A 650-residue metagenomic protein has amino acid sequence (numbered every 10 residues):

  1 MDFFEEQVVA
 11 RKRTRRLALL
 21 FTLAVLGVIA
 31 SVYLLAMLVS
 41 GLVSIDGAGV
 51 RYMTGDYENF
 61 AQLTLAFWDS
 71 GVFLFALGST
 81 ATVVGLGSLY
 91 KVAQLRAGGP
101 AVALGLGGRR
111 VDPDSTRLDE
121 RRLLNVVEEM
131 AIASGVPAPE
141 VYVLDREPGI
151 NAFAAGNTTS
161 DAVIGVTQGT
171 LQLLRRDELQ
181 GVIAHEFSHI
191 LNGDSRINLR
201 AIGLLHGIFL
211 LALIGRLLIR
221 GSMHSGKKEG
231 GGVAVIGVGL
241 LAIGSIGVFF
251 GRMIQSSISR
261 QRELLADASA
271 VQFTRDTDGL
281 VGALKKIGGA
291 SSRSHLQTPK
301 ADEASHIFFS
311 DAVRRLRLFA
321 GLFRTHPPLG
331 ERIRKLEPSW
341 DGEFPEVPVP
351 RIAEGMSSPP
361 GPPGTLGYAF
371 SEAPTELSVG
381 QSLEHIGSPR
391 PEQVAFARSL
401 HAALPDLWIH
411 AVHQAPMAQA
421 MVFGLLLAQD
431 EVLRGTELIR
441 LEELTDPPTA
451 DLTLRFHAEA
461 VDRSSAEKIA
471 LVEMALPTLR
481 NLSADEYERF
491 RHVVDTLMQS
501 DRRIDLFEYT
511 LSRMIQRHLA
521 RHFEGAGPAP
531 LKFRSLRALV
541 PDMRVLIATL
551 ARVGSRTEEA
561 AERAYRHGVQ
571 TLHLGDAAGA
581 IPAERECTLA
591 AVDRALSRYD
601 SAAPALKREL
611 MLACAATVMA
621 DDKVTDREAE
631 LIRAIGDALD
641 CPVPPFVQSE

Functional and structural regions predicted by a protein language model:
M1-A155, Q172, N192, I197-S256 (+8 more regions): Hydrophobic or amphipathic, alpha-helical segments that drive membrane association/targeting
F4-V8, G231-S256, T277-T496, E508-A616 (+3 more regions): Cytosolic-facing loops and C-terminal tails of multi-pass membrane proteins
V127, V166, G181-H189, G193 (+1 more regions): Active-site recognition of the HExxH zinc-binding catalytic motif
P139, P148, S160-A162, E303-S305: Envelope-exposed proteins and targeting segments
E147, I164, G169, R175-G181 (+1 more regions): Membrane-embedded segments
N151-T158, V163, T167: Juxtacatalytic substrate-recognition/specificity segment
R175-S188, D495-S500: Short alpha-helix carrying the canonical HExxH Zn2+-binding catalytic motif
